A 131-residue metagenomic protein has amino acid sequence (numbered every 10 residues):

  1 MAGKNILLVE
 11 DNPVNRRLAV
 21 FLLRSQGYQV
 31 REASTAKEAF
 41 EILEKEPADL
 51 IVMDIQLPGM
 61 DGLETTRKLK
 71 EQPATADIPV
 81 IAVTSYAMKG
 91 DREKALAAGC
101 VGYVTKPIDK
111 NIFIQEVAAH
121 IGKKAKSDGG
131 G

Functional and structural regions predicted by a protein language model:
E10: Conserved acidic carboxylate
R16, P58, A76, M88 (+1 more regions): The feature encodes the CheY-like receiver
R17-S25: Charged docking surfaces used in two-component/phosphorelay signaling
G27-S34, E38, I42, V104: Short hydrophobic/Thr-rich beta-strand motif most characteristic of the beta2 strand and flanking loop of CheY-like
D54, T84: Active-site residues of response regulator receiver
I108-V117: C-terminal output helix
